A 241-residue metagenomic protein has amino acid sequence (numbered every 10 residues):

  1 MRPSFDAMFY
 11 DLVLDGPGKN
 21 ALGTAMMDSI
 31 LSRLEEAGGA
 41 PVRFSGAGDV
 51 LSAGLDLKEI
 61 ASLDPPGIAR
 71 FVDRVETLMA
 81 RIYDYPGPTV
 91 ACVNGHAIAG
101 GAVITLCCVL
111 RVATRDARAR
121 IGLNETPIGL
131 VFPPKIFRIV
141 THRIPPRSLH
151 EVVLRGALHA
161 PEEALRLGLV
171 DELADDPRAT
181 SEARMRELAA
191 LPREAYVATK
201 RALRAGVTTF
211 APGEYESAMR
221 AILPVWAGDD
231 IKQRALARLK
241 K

Functional and structural regions predicted by a protein language model:
M1-A47, P66, A80: Conserved CoA-thioester-binding segment of acyl-CoA-metabolizing enzymes
R2, G46-L78: Glycine- (often His-adjacent) and acidic-residue-rich active-site loop that binds/positions the CoA thioester
R33, R74-P86: Catalytic-core regions built around general acid/base machinery
C92-I98, V152-A157: Glycine-rich beta-to-alpha transition loops that act as phosphate-gripper elements at the mouths of alpha/beta enzyme
I98-V152, T180, R184: CoA-thioester-processing core
L110-V112, E151, R155-A157, E163 (+1 more regions): Well-ordered beta-strand positions
V112-A119, L167-E216: C-terminal long alpha-helix characteristic of the crotonase
